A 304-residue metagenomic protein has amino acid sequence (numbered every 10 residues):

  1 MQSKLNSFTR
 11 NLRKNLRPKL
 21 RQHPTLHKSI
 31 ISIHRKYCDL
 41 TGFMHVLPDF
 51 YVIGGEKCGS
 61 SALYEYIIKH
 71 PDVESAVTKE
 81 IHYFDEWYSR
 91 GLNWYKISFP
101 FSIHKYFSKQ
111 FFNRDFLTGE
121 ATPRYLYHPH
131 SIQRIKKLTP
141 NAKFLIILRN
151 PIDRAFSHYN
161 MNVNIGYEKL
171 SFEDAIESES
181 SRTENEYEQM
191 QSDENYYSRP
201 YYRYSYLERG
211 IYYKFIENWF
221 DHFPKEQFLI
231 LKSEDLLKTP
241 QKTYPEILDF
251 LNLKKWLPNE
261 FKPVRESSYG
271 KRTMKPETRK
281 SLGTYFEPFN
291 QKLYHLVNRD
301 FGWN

Functional and structural regions predicted by a protein language model:
M1-P123, L138, A142, I152-Y187 (+1 more regions): PAPS-dependent sulfotransferase catalytic core
F8-K14, E217-K292, N298-N304: The conserved 3'-phosphoadenosine-5'-phosphosulfate
G59-S60, G119, I135, F144 (+5 more regions): Generic structural signal for small/hydrophobic residues in well-ordered secondary structure, especially within
S89-L92, P129, Y213, P276-R279 (+1 more regions): Structural motif corresponding to alpha-helix initiation and N-cap regions
N93, I97-K105, E168-T243, G283-K292: PAPS-dependent sulfotransferase catalytic domain
E120-P123, D193-E208, S267-K280: Surface-exposed cleft-lining segments at the edges of enzyme active sites
P123-Y127, E234: Short beta->alpha connector loops
H130-R134: A short acidic, amphipathic alpha-helical/loop segment
